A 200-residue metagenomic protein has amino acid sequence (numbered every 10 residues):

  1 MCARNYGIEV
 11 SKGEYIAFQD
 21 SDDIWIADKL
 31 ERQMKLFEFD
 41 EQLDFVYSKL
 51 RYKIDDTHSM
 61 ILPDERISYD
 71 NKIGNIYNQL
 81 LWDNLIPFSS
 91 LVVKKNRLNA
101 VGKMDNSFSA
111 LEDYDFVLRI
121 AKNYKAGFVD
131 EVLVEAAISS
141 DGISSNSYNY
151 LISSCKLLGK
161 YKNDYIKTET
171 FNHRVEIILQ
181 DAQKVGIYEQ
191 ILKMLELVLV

Functional and structural regions predicted by a protein language model:
M1-S11, R32: Glycine-rich, basic loop-to-helix element that forms the pyrophosphate-binding segment of sugar-nucleotide handling
R4, W25-L30, Q42, D56-T57 (+2 more regions): Acidic donor-diphosphate engagement hotspot in glycosyltransferases and nucleotidyltransferases that stabilizes
E9, S48, R66-L157: Conserved nucleotide-sugar donor-binding catalytic segment
I16: Short aromatic/hydrophobic "clamp" motif used to bind/position activated sugar donors
D20-I24: The conserved acidic donor/metal-binding loop of glycosyltransferases
D28-L62: Conserved donor NDP-sugar-binding/catalytic core segment of glycosyltransferases
E135-V200: C-terminal subregions of glycosyltransferases and related glycan-biosynthesis enzymes
